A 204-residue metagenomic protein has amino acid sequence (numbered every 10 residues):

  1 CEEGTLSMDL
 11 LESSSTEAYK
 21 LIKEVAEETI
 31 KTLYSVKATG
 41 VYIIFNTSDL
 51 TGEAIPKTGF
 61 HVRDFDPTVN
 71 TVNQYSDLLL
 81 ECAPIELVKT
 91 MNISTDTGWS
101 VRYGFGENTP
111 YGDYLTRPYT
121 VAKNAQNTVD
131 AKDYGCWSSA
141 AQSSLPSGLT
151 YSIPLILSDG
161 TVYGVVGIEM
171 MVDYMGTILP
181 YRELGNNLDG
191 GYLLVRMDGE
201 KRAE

Functional and structural regions predicted by a protein language model:
C1-K123, R182: Extracytoplasmic/periplasmic sensory segments of membrane signal-transduction proteins
E24-T29, V165-E204: Solvent-exposed, extracytoplasmic
Y34-S35, S144, S158, N186: Extracellular/periplasmic catalytic domains that process cell-envelope and extracellular macromolecules
T39, T150-Y151, D189-G190: Short loop/turn microsegments at loop-to-beta-strand junctions
T47, D159, M197-G199: Solvent-exposed strand-loop boundary residues in beta-sheet-rich modules
S48-L50, S144, M170-Y174: Solvent-exposed loop/turn segments at secondary-structure junctions within structured extracellular/periplasmic domains
P84-E169: Extracytoplasmic/periplasmic ligand-binding sensor regions of membrane-associated signaling proteins
